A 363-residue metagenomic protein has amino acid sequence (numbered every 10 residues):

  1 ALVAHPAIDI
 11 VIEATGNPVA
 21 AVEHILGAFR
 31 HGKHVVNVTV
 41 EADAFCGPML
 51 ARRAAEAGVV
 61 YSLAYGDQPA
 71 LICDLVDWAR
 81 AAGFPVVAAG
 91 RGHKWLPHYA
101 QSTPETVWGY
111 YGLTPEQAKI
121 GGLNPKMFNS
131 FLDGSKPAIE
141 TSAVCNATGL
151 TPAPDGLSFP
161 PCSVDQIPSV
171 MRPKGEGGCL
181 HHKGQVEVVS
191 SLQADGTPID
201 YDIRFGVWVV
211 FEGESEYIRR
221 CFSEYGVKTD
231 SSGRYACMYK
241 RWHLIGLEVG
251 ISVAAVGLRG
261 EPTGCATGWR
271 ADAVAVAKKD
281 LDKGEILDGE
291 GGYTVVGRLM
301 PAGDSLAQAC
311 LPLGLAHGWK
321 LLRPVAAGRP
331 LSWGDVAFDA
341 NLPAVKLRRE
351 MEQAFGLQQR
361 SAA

Functional and structural regions predicted by a protein language model:
A1-I10, T15-V19: A structured beta-alpha segment of the ubiquitous adenosine-cofactor-binding alpha/beta core
A7-I8, H31-H34: Glycine-enriched alpha-helix->loop->beta-strand junction motifs that scaffold or abut catalytic
A14-T15, V38-V40, A64-Y65, A89-R91 (+2 more regions): Fold-independent oxyanion-binding glycine-rich loops and adjacent beta-strand/coil segments at enzyme active sites
T15-H31, V38-D67, I72-W78: Rossmann-fold NAD(P)-binding glycine/threonine-rich loop
H34, V60, P85, T151: Residue-level detector of anion-binding/catalytic polar loops
A54-A55, S62-L132: Rossmann-like NAD(P)H-binding beta-loop-alpha module
V107-A363: C-terminal catalytic/substrate-binding lobe primarily of soluble NAD(P)-dependent oxidoreductases
